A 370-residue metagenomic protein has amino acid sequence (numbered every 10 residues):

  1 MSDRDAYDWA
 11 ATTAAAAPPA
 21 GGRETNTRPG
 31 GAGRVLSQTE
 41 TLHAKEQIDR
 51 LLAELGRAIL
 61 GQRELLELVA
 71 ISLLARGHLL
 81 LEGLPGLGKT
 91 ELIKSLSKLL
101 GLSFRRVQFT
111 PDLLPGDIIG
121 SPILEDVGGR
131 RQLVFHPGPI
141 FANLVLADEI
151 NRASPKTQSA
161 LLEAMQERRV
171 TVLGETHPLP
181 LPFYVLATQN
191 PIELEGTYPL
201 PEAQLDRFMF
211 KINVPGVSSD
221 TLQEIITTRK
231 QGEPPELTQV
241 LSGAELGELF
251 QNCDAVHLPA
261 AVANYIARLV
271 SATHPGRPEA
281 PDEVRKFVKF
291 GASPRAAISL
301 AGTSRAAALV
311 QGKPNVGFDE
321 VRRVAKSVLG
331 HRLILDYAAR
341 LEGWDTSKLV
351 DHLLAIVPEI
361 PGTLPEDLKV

Functional and structural regions predicted by a protein language model:
W9-Q38, L42, P278-V370: C-terminal engagement/docking regions of AAA+ P-loop ATPases
T41-K45, A58, E195-T197, K211-E283 (+4 more regions): Conserved C-terminal "switch" segment of AAA+ ATPases
T41-L84, S271: Pre-Walker A (pre-P-loop) alpha-helix and adjacent loop at the N terminus of AAA/AAA+ ATPase modules, a conserved
E67-I71, L124-L146: Conserved alpha-helical scaffold flanking the Walker A/P-loop in AAA+ ATPase domains
A70-P111: Walker A/P-loop
G83, D148-E149, A160: Walker B catalytic acidic pair
L84, I118, T188: P-loop (Walker A) phosphate-binding loop of NTP-binding proteins
E125-R130, A153-T157, M165-V256, R305-V310: Canonical AAA+ ATPase core
